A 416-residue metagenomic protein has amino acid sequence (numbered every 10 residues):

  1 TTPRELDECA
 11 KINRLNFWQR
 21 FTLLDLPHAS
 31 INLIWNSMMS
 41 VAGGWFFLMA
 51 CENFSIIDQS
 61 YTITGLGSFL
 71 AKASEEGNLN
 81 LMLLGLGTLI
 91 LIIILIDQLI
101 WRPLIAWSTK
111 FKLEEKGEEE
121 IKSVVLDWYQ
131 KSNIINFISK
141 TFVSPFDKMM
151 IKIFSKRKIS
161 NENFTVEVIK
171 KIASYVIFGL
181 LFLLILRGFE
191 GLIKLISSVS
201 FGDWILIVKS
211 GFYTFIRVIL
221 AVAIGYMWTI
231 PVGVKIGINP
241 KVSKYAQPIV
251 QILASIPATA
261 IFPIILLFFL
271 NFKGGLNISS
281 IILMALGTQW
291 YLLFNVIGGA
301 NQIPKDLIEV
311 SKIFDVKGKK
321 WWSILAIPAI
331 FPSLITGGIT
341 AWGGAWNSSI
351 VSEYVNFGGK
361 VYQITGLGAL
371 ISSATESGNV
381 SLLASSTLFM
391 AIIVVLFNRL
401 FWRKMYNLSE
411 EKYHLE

Functional and structural regions predicted by a protein language model:
T1, Q251-T288: Generic hydrophobic transmembrane alpha-helix motif, especially the helices
T1-E8, T22, H28-N136: Transmembrane-helix bundle segments that line or gate the permeation/cavity pathway in multi-pass membrane proteins
F17-C51, T88, I100, I282 (+5 more regions): Transmembrane alpha-helices
F46-L79, N347-A384, F389, Y413-E416: Glycine-rich helix-loop "coupling/hinge" segments at transmembrane-helix boundaries in multipass transporters
E75, I153-I224, N239: Periplasmic/extracellular loop-to-transmembrane helix junction in inner-membrane transport proteins
L83-I151, P240-S243, V380-E416: C-terminal transmembrane helix and the adjacent membrane-cytosol boundary/short C-terminal tail of inner/organellar
A221-V250, P263: Transmembrane-helix boundary motif in ABC transporter permease subunits
